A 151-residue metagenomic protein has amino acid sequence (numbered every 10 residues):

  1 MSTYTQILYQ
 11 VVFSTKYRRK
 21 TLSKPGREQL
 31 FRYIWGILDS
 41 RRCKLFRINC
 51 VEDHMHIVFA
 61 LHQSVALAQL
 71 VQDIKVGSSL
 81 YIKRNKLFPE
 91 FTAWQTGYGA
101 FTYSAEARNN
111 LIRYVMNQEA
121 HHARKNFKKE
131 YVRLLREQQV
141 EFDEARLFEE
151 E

Functional and structural regions predicted by a protein language model:
M1-E151: Basic nucleic-acid-binding interfaces
